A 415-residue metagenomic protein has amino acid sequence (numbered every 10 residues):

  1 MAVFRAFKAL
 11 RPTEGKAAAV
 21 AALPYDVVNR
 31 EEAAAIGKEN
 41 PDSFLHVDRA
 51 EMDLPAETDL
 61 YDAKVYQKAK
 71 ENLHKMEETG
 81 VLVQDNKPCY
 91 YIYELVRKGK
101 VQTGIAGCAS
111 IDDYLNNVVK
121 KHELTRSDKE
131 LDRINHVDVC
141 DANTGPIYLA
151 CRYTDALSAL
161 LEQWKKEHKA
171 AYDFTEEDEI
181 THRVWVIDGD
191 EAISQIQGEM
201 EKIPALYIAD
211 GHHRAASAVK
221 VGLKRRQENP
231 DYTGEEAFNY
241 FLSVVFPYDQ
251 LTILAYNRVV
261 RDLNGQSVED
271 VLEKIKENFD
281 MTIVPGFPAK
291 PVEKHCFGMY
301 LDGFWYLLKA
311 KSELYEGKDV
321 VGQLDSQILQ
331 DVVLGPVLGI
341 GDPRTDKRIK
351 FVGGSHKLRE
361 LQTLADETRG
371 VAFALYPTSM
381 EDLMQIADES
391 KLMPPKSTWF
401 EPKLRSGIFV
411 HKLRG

Functional and structural regions predicted by a protein language model:
M1-G415: Surface-exposed, charge/polar-rich loops and edge strands
